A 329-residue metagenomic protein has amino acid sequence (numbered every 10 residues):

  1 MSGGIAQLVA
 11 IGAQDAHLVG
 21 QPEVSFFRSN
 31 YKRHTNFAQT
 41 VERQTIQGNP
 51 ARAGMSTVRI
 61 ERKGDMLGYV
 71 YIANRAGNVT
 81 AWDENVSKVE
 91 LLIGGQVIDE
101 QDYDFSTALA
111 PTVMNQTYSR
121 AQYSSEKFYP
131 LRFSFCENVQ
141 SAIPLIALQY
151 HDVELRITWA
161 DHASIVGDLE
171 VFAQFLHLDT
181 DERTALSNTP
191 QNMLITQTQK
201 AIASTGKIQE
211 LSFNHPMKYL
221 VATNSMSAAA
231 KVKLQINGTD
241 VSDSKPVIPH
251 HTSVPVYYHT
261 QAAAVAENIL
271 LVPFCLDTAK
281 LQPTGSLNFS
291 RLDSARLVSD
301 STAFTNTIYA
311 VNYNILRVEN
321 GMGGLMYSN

Functional and structural regions predicted by a protein language model:
M1-N329: Short, low-complexity Pro/Thr/Gly
